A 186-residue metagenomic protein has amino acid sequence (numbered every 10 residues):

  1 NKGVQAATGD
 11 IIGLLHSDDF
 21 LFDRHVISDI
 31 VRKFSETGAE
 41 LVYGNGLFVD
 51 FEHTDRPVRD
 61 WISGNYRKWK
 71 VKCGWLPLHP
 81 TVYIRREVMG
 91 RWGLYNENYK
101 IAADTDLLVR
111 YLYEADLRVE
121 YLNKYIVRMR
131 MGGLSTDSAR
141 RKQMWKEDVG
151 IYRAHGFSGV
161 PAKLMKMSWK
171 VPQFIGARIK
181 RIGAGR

Functional and structural regions predicted by a protein language model:
N1, S28-V31, W145-V149, W169: Generic alpha-helical structural signal
N1-R140, G183: Nucleotide-sugar donor-binding/catalytic module of glycosyltransferases that assemble extracellular/cell-envelope
Y125, D137-A162: Catalytic core of nucleotide-sugar-dependent glycosyltransferases
R153-R186: Membrane-proximal basic amphipathic "stem/tether" segments
